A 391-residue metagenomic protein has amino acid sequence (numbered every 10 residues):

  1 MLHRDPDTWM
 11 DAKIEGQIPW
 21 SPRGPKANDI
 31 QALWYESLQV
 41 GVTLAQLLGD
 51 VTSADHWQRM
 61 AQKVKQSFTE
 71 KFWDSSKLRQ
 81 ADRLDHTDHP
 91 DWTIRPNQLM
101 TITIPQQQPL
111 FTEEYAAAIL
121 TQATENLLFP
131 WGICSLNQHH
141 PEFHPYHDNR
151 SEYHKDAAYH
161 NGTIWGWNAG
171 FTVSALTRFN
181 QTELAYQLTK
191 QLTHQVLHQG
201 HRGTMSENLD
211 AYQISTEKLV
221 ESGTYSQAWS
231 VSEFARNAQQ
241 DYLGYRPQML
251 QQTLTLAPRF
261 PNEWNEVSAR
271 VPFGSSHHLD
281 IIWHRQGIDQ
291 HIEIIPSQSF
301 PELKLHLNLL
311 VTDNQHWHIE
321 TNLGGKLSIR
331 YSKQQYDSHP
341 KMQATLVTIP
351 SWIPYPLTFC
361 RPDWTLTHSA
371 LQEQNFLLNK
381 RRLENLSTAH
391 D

Functional and structural regions predicted by a protein language model:
M1-D29, T52, H56-K63, S67-A81 (+2 more regions): Active-site acid/base region of carbohydrate-active enzymes
N28-D29, S37, L44: Mature extracytoplasmic enzyme cores
Y35, G41-V42, A54, A61 (+1 more regions): Heptad-repeat amphipathic alpha-helical coiled-coil interaction surface used for oligomerization/assembly
V40-H56, P109-E114: Inter-helical turn/loop segments and adjacent helix faces that build the functional surface of alpha-helical bundle
R79-N126, S151-G287: C-terminal capping/lid segments that line or modulate ligand- or cofactor-binding pockets
Q286-G287, I295-D391: C-terminal beta-sandwich/jelly-roll accessory domains of carbohydrate-active enzymes
